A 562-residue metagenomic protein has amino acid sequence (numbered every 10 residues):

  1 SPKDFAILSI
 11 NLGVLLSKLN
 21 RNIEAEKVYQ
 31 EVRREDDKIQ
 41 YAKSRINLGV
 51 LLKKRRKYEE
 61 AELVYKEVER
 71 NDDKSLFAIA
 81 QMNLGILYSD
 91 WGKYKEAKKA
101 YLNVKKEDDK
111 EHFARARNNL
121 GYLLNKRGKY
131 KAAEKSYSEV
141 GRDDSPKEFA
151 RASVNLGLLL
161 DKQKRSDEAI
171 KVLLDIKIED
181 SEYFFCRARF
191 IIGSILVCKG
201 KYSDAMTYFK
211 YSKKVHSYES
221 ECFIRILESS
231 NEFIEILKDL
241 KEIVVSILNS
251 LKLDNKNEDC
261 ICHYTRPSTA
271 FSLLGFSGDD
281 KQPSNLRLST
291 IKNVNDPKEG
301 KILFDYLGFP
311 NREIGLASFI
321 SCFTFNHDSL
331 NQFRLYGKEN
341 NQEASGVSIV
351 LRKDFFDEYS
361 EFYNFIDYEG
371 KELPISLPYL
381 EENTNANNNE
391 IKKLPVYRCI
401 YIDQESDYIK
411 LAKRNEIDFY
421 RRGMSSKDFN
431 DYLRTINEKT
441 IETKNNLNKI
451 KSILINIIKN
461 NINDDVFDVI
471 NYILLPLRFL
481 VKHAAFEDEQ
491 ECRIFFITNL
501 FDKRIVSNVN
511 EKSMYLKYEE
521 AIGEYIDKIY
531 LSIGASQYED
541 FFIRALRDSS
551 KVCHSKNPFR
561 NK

Functional and structural regions predicted by a protein language model:
D4, Q40, L76, H112 (+3 more regions): Structural signature of alpha-solenoid helical repeat junctions
I7-K18, K43-K53, I79-S89, R115-N125 (+2 more regions): Conserved alpha-helical positions within TPR/SEL1-like repeat arrays
D36-D37, D72-D73, D108-D109, D144-S145 (+2 more regions): Alpha-helical junction/boundary sensor with strong preference for TPR arrays
I191-S194, C198, M206-K562: Partner-binding and oligomerization surfaces adjacent to conserved cores of proteins that assemble macromolecular
